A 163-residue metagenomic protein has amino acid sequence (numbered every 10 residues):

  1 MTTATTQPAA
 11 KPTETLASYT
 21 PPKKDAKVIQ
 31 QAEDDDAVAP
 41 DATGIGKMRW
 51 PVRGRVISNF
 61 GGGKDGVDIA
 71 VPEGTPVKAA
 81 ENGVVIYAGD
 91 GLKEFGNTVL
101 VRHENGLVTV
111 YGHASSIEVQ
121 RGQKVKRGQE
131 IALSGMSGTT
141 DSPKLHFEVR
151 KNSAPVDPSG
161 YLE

Functional and structural regions predicted by a protein language model:
T2-F95: Surface-exposed, glycine-biased beta-strand/turn segments
R49, A70, V77-A80, Y111-G112 (+3 more regions): Small beta-strand-rich domains/subdomains or short beta-sheet motifs embedded in larger alpha/beta proteins
S58, V71, Y87, H113-S116 (+2 more regions): A residue-level detector for short acidic-glycine micro-motifs
G61-G63, P72-G74, N82, D90-G91 (+4 more regions): Solvent-exposed coil/turn segments that connect beta secondary-structure elements in extracytoplasmic/periplasmic
P72, A88, E104-G128: Short histidine-centered loop motifs in beta-beta connectors
K93-L100, P143-L145: Short aromatic-glycine-enriched beta-strand elements
Q123-E163: Conserved, short, structured surface segments that act as functional micro-motifs
